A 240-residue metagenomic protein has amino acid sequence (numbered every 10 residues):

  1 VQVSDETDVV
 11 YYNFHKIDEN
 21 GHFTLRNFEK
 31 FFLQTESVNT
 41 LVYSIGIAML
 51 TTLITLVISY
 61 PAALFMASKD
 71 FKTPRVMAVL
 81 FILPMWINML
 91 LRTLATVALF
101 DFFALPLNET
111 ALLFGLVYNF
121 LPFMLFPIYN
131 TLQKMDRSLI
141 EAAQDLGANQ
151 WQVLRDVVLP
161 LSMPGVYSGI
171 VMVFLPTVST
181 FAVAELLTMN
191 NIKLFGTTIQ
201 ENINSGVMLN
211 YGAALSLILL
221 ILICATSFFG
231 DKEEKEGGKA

Functional and structural regions predicted by a protein language model:
V1-D18, E29-Q133, L159-L161, G165-F181 (+2 more regions): Membrane-water interface segments at the C-terminal ends of transmembrane alpha-helices in multi-pass inner-membrane
I17-N20, F181-L209: Glycine-rich helix-loop "coupling/hinge" segments at transmembrane-helix boundaries in multipass transporters
M135-L139, G238: Short glycine/proline-centered loop/turn elements that form peptide/ligand docking sites
A143: The alpha-helix within a helix-turn-helix
L146-G147, P160: Glycine/proline-centered hinge or cleavage motifs at structural transition points of membrane proteins
F229-A240: Transmembrane alpha-helical segments of polytopic membrane transport and secretion proteins
